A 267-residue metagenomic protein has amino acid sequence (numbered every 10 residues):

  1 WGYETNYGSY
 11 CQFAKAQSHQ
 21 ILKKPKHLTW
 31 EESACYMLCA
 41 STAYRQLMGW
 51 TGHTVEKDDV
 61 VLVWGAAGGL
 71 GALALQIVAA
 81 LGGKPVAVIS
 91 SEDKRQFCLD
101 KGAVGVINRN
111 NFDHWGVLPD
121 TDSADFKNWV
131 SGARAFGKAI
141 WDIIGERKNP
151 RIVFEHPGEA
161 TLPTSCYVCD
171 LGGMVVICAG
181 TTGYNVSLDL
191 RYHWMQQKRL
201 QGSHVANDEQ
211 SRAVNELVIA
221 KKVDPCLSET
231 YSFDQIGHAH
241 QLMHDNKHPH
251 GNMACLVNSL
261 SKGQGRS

Functional and structural regions predicted by a protein language model:
W1-K23: Glycine-rich phosphate/adenylate-binding loop and adjacent beta-alpha elements of nucleotide- or dinucleotide-binding
G8, K26-T51, V63-A67, L73 (+1 more regions): A glycine-rich, Thr/Ser-enriched phosphate-binding loop motif common to dinucleotide/cofactor-binding enzymes
S9-Y10, S90-F97, Y184-L190, Q210-S211: Short, glycine/polar-rich helix-capping loops at beta-to-alpha or helix-loop-helix junctions that flank or form
E56, C169-D170: Helix-to-beta-strand junctions that scaffold the AdoMet/dcAdoMet cofactor pocket in Class I SAM-dependent enzymes
A72-A80: Surface-exposed amphipathic alpha-helices with a cationic face
A80-A160: Adenosine-nucleotide cofactor-binding segment
I107, L171-C178, S187-L227: Rossmann-fold dehydrogenase core element
P163, D208-S267: C-terminal hydrophobic helical "lid"/dimerization subdomain of Rossmann-like NAD(P)H-dependent oxidoreductases
